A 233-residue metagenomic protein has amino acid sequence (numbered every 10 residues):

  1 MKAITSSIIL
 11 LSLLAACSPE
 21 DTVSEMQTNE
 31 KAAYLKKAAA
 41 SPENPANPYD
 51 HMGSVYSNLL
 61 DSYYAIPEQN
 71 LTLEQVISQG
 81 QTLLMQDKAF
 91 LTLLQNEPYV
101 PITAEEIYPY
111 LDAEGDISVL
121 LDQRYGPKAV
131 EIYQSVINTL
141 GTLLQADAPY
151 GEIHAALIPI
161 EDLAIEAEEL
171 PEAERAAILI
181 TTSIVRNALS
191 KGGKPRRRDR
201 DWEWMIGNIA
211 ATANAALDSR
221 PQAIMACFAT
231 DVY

Functional and structural regions predicted by a protein language model:
K2-I8: Sec-dependent signal peptide recognition, specifically the positively charged N-region followed immediately by
L13-A16: C-terminal motif of bacterial Sec signal peptides marking the signal peptidase cleavage site
P19-G192: Acidic/polar, low-complexity intrinsically disordered N-terminal segments immediately downstream of a Sec signal
N187-Y233: Hydrophobic, gly/ala-rich membrane-insertion helices/peptides used by toxins and envelope proteins
